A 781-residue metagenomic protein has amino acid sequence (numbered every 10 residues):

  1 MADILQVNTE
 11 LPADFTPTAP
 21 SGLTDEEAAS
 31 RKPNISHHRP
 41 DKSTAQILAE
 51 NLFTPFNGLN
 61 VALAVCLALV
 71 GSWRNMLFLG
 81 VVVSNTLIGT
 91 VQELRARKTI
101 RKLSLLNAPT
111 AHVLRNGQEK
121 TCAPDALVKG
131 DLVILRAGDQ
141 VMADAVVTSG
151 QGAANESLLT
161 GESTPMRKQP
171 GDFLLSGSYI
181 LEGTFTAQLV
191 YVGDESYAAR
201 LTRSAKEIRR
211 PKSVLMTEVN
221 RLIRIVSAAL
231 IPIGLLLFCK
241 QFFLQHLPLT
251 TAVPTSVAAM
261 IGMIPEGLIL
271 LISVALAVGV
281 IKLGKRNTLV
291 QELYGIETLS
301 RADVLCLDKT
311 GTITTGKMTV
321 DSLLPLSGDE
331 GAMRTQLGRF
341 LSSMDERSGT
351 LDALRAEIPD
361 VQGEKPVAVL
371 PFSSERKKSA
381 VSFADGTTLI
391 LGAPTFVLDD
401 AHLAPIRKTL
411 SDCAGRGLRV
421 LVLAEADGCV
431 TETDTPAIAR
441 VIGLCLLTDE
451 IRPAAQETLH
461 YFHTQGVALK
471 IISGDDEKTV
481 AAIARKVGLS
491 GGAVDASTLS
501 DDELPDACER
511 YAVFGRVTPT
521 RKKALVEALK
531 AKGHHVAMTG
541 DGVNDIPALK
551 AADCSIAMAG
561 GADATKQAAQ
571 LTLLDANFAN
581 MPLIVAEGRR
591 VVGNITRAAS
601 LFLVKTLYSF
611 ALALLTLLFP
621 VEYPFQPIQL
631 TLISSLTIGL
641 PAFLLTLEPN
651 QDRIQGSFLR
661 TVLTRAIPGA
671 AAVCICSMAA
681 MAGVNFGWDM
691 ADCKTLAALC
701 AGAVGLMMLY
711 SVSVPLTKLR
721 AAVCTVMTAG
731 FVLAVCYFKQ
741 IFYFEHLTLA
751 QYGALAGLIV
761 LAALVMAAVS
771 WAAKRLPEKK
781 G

Functional and structural regions predicted by a protein language model:
A2, S36-H112, L354: Transmembrane helix-loop-helix hairpins at the membrane interface
D3-N8, P12, A108-N220, R419 (+3 more regions): Cytosolic catalytic regions of P-type ion-transporting ATPases
P17-E26, S30-S43, S84-L87, R95-L105 (+1 more regions): Actuator/coupling domain of P-type ATPases
V70-A108, R115, P211-V304, F462 (+3 more regions): Hydrophobic alpha-helical transmembrane segments
L87-M142, T148, L158-Q169, A277-V278 (+4 more regions): Juxtamembrane coupling segments of multi-pass membrane pumps/enzymes
I88, Q118, V190-G193, K206 (+12 more regions): Conserved beta-strand/loop elements of the cytosolic catalytic core of P-type E1-E2 ATPases, chiefly in the P-domain
L237, G491-A537, A552, A559-R720 (+2 more regions): Membrane-embedded transport module
R301-R440, L447, H460, S473-A481 (+4 more regions): Cytosolic catalytic regions of ATP/NTP-dependent phosphoryl-transfer enzymes
